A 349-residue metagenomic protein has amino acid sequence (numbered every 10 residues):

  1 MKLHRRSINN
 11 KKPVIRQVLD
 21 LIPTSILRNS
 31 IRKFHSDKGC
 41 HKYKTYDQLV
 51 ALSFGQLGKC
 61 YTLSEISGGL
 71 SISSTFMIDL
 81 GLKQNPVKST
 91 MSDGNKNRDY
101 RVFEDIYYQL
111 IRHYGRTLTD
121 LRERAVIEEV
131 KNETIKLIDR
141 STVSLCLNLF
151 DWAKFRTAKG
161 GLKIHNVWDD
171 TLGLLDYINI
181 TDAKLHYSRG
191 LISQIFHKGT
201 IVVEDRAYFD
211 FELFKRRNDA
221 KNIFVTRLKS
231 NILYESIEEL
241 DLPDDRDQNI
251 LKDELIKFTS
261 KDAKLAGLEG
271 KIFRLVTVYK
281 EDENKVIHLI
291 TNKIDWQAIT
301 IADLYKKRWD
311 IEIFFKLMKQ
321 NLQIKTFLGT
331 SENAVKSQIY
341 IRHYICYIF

Functional and structural regions predicted by a protein language model:
M1-E65, G69, R98, D105-I106 (+3 more regions): Single, function-defining residue in the core of a domain
D79-R98, Y108: Major-groove recognition helix of helix-turn-helix-like DNA-binding domains
N85, R112-Y114, V335-I339: Juxtamembrane/interface motifs at transmembrane-helix termini
V102-T117: Short Lys/Arg-enriched helix C-cap and helix-to-coil transition segments that create basic nucleic-acid-contact patches
D120: Phosphate-interacting basic helix/loop segments used at nucleotide- and nucleic-acid interfaces
